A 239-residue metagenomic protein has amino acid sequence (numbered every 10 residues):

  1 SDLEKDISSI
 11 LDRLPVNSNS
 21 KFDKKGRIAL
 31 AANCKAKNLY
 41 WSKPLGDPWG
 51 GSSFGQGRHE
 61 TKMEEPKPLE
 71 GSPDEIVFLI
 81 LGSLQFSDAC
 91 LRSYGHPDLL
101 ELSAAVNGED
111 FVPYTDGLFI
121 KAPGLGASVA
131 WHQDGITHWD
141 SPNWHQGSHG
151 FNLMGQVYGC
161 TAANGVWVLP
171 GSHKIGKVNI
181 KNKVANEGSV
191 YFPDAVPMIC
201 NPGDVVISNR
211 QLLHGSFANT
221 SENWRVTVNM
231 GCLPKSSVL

Functional and structural regions predicted by a protein language model:
S1, L118-K121, L125, I136 (+4 more regions): Short, solvent-exposed loop/turn segments at secondary-structure junctions
D2-W131, T137-H138: Non-heme Fe(II)-dependent double-stranded beta-helix
R13-S20, G46, K181, V205 (+1 more regions): Non-heme Fe(II)/2-oxoglutarate
T61-E64, H132-I136, K181-D194, W224: Short, surface-exposed loop/helix-turn segments at secondary-structure junctions that function as lids/hinges flanking
D88-L91, L102, W139-N143, M154-V157 (+2 more regions): Short helix-to-loop capping/linker segments positioned immediately adjacent to catalytic or ligand/cofactor-binding
D116-L118, L153-G155, V228-C232: A structural signal for short, well-ordered beta-strand segments
A130-G150: Acidic, His- and aromatic-enriched active-site or binding-groove loops in soluble protein domains that engage sugars
G147-G150, Y158-F217, S237: Double-stranded beta-helix
